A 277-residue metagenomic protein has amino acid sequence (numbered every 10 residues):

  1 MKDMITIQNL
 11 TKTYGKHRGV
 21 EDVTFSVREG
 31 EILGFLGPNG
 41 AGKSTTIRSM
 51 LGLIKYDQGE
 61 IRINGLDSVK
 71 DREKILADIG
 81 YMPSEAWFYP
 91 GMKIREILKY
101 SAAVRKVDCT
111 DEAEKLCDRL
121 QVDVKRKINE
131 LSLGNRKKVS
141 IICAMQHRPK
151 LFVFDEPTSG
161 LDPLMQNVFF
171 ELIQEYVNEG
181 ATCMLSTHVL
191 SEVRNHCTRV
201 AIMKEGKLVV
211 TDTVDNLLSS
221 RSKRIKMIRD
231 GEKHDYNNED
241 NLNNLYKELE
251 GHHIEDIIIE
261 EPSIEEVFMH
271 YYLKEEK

Functional and structural regions predicted by a protein language model:
G59-K70, K74-I75: Conserved ABC transporter NBD signature motif
T110-S132: Conserved ABC nucleotide-binding domain
I141: Hydrophobic anchor residue at the start of the ABC signature
F152-E156, L161: Catalytic Walker B motif of ABC-type/P-loop ATPase nucleotide-binding domains
V168-N244: ABC transporter nucleotide-binding domain
N237-K277: C-terminal coupling/interaction segments
